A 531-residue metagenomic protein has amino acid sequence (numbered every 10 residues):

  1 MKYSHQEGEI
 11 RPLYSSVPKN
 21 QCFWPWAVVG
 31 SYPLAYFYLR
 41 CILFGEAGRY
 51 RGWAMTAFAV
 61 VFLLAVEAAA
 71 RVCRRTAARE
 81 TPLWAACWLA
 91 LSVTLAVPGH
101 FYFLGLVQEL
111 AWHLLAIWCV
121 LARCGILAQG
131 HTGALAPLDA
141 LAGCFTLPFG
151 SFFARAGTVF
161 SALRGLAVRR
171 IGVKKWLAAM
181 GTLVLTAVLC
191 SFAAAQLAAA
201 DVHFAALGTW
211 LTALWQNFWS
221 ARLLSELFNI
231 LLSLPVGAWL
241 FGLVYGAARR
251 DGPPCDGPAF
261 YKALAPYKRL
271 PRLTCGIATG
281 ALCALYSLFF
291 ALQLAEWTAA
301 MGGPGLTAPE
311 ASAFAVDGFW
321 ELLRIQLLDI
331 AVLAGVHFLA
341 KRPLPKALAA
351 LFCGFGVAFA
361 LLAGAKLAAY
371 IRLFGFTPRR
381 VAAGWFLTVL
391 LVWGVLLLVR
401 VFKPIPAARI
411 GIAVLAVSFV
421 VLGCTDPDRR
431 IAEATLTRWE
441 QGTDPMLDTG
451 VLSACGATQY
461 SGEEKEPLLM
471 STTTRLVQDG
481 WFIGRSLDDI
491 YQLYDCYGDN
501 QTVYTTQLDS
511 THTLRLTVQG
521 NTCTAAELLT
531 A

Functional and structural regions predicted by a protein language model:
M1-V72: N-terminal signal-anchor module of multipass membrane proteins
L43-F44, A57-A206, F228-G252: Transmembrane-helix bundle segments that line or gate the permeation/cavity pathway in multi-pass membrane proteins
A195-L211, F290-G305, L361-A369, I431: Membrane-helix interface motif
L214-L231, T307-L327, F376-L387: Short aromatic-rich membrane-water interface segments that cap or initiate transmembrane helices in multi-pass membrane
T279, C283, I405-D428: Internal/C-terminal transmembrane anchor helices
L351-V401: Membrane-embedded alpha-helical segments of integral membrane proteins
V421-M446: Hydrophobic alpha-helical transmembrane segments in integral membrane proteins
A457-E466, M470-R475, I483-A531: A cross-family detector of function-defining hotspots
